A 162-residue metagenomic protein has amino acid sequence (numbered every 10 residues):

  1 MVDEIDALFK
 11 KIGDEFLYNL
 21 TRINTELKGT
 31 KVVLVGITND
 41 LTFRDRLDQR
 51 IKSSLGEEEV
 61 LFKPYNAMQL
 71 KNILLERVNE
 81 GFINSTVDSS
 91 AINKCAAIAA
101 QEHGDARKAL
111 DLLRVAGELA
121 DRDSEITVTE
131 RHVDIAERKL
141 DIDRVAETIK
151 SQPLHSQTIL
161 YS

Functional and structural regions predicted by a protein language model:
M1-I37: Conserved Walker B catalytic segment
D6-L8, N39-R44, Y65-L70: Conserved nucleotide-binding/hydrolysis micro-motifs of P-loop NTPases
G29-V32, S53-E58: Short glycine-/polar-rich loops that comprise or flank the Walker A/P-loop and associated switch/sensor motifs
L41-G56: Short regulatory helix/loop adjacent to the ATP-binding pocket of P-loop NTPases
F62-H103: Conserved small helical "lid"/interfacial subdomain of P-loop NTPases
E102-G117, T127-T129: The conserved phosphate-sensing helix
L119-R144: Conserved C-terminal helix/linker of AAA+ ATPases
I135-S162: C-terminal engagement/docking regions of AAA+ P-loop ATPases
